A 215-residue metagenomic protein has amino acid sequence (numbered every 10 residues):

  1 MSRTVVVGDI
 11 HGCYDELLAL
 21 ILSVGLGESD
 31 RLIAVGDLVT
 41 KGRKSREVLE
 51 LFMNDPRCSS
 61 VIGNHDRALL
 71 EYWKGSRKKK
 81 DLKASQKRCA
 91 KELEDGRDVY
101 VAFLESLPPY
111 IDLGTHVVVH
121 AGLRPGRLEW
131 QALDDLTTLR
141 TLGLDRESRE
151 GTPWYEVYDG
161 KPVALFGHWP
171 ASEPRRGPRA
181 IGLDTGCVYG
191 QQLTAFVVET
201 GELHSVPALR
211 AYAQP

Functional and structural regions predicted by a protein language model:
R3, V7, G12-K80: Core catalytic region of metal-dependent phosphoesterases/phosphodiesterases, especially metallo-beta-lactamase-like
T4-H11, H116-G122, I181-L183: Active-site-proximal beta-strand elements of phosphoester/diester hydrolases
D9, D37, F52, G63-N64 (+5 more regions): Divalent metal-coordination and catalytic microenvironments
H11-E16, T40-G42, D66-L70, I111 (+3 more regions): Active-site environment of divalent metal-dependent phosphoester hydrolases
L22, K41, A68, G126 (+2 more regions): Hydrophobic N-terminal alpha-helices or hydrophobic patches in metabolic proteins across all domains of life
V24-S29, L113, Y158-G160: Glycine-rich phosphate-binding loop signature in dinucleotide/nucleotide-binding domains
S45-V117, R124-P125, W130-E150: Active-site neighborhood of divalent metal-dependent phosphoester bond hydrolases
D134-P215: Acidic, His/Gly-rich catalytic cores of divalent-metal-dependent hydrolytic chemistry
